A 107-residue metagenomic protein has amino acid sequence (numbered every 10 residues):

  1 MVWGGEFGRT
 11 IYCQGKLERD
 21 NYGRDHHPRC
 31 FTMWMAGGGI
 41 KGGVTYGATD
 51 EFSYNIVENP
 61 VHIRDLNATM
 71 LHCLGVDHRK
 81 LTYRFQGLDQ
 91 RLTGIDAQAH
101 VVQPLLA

Functional and structural regions predicted by a protein language model:
M1-A107: Ligand-binding pockets and gating/stacking loops
